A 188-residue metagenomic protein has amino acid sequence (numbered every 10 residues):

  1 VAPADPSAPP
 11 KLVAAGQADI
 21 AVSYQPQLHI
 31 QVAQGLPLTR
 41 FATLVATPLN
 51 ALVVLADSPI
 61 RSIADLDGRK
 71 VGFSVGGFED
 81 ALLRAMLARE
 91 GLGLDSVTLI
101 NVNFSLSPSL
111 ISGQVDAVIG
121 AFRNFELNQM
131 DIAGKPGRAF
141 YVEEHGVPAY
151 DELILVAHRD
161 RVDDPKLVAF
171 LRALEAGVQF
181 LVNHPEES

Functional and structural regions predicted by a protein language model:
V1-S112, D116-N124, A139-E143, V147-A149: Short, glycine-/small- and polar/acidic-enriched structural segments that line small-molecule recognition paths
P26, F104-S188: Pocket-lining segment of extracytoplasmic ligand-binding domains
